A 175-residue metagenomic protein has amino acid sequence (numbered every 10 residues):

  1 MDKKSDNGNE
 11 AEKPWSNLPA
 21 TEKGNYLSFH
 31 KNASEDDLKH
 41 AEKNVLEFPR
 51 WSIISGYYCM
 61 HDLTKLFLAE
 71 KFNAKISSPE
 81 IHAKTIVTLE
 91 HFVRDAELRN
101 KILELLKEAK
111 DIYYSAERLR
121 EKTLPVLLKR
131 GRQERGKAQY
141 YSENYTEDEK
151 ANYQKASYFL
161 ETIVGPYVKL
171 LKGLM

Functional and structural regions predicted by a protein language model:
M1-M175: Terminal alpha-helical segments
